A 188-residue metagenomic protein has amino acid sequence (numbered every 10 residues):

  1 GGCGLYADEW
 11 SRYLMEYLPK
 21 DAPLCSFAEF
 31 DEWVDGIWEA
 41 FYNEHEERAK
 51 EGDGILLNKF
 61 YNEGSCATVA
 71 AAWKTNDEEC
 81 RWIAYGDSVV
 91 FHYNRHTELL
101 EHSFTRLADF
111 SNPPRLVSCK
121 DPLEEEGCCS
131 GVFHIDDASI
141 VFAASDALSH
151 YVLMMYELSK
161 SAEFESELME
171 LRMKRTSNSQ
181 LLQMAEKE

Functional and structural regions predicted by a protein language model:
G1, A71-A72, Q183-E188: Short, intrinsically disordered, charge-balanced linker/junction segments flanking boundaries in proteins
G1-A28: Primarily the active-site beta-strand->alpha-helix module of PP2C/PPM metal-dependent phosphatases, and frequently
G1-A7, S88-F91, A147-M155: Short acidic, Gly/Ser-rich segments with clustered Asp/Glu that frequently serve as metal-coordination loops in enzyme
E9, E29-A40, E163, E167 (+1 more regions): Exposed alpha-helical structural elements
L24-H92, E126-D136: Catalytic core of PPM/PP2C metal-dependent serine/threonine phosphatase domains
S65, A108-G131: Active-site glycine-rich loop that binds ribose-phosphate moieties when present
E79-P114, S139-I140: Hydrophobic, aromatic-enriched interface-forming segments
K120-E188: C-terminal catalytic subdomain
